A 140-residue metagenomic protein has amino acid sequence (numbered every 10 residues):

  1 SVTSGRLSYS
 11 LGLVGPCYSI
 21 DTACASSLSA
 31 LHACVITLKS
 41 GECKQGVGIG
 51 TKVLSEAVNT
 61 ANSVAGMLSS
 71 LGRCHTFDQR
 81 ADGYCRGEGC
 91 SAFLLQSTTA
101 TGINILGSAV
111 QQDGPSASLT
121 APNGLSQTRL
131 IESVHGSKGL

Functional and structural regions predicted by a protein language model:
S1-L140: Condensing-enzyme catalytic core of the thiolase-fold
